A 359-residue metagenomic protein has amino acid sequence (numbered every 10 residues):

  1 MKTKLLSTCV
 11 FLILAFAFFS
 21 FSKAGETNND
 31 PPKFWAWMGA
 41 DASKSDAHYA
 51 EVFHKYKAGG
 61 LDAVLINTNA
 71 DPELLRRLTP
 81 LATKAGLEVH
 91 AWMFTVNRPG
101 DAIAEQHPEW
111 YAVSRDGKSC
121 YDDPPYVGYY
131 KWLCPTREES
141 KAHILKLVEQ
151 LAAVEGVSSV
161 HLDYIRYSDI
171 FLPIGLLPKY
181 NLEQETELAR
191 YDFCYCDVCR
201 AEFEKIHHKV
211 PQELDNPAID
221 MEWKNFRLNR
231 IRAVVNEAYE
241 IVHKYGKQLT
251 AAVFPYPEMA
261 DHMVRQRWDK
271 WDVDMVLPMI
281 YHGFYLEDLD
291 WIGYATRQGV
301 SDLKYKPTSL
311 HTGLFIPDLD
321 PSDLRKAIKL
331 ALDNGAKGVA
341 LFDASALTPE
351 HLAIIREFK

Functional and structural regions predicted by a protein language model:
G25-E51, A251-V253, F315-P317: Boundary/entry segment of secreted carbohydrate-active catalytic domains
D41-K57, S140-Q150, P257-W271, D320-L330: Short, acidic/polar
A47-A70, V154-G156, W271-M275, N334-G338: Catalytic domains of carbohydrate-active enzymes, especially glycoside hydrolases
H90-A153: Active-site-adjacent "subsite" loops/lids of carbohydrate-active enzymes
R98-P125, I165-Q212: Aromatic- and acidic-residue-enriched segments that line the glycan-binding/catalytic groove of carbohydrate-active
H161, I165, Y195, E202-H207 (+2 more regions): Aromatic-lined carbohydrate-recognition surfaces of secreted/lumenal glycan-active proteins
I170, Q248-L286, L319: Substrate-binding cleft/loops of secretory-pathway carbohydrate-active enzymes
V273, P278-W291, K306, H311-K359: Substrate-binding cleft of secreted/luminal carbohydrate-active enzymes
